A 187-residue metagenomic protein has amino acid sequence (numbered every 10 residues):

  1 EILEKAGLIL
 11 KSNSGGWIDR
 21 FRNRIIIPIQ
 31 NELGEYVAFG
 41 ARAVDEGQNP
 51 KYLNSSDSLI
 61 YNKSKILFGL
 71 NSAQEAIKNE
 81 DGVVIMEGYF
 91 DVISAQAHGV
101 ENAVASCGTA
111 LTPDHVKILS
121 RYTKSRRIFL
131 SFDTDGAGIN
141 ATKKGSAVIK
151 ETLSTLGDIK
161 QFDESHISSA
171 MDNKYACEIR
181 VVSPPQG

Functional and structural regions predicted by a protein language model:
E1-R126, A141-T142: Phosphate-handling DNA/RNA-contact segment within nucleic-acid enzymes
L111-G187: Conserved phosphate-handling catalytic cores of large alpha/beta enzymes
